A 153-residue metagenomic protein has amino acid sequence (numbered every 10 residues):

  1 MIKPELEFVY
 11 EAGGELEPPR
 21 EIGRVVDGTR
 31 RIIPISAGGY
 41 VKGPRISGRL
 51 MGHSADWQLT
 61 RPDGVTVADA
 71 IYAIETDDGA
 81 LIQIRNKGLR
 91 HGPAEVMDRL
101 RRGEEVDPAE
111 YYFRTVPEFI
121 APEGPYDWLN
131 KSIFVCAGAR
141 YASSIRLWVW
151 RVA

Functional and structural regions predicted by a protein language model:
M1-A153: Beta-strand-enriched cores of mature, soluble protein domains
